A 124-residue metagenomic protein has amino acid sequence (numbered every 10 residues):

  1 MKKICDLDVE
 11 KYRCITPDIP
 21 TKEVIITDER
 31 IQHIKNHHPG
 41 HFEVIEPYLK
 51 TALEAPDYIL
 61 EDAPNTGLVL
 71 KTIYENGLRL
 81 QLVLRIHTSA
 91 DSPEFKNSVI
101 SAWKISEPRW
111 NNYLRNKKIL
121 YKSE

Functional and structural regions predicted by a protein language model:
M1-E124: Ribonuclease/tRNase effector modules and their secretory precursors
